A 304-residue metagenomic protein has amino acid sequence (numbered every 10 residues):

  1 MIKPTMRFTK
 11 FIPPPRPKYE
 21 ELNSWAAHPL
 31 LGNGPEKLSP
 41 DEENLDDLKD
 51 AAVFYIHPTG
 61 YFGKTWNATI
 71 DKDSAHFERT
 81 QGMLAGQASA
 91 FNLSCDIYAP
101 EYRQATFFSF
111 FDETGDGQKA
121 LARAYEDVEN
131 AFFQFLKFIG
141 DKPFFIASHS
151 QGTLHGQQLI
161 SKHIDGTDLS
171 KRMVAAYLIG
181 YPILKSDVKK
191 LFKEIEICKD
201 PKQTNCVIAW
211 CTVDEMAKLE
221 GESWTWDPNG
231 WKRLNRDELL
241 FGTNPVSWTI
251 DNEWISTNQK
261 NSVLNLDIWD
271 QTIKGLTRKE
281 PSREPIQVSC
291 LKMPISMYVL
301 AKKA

Functional and structural regions predicted by a protein language model:
M1-E43: Basic, amphipathic N-terminal segments that precede the first structured/catalytic domain
I2-P14, H57-P143, R283, L291-A304: Active-site catalytic motif of lipid deacylating hydrolases and related acyltransferases
L45-A51: Proline/glycine-enriched tight loop/beta-turn segments at coil->beta junctions that connect or precede beta-strands
A52-I56, Y98-E101, F145-I146, A175-L178 (+1 more regions): Structural recognition of the beta-strand scaffold that forms the well-ordered cores of secreted hydrolase catalytic
H57-T59, E101-A105, H149-S150, I179-P182 (+1 more regions): Active-site-proximal beta-strand/loop segments in catalytic clefts of secreted hydrolases
A124-I139, K162-A304: Surface cap/lid and interfacial helix-loop subdomains adjacent to catalytic sites that gate substrate access
A147-G156: Gly/Ala-rich beta-loop-alpha elbow adjacent to hydrolase catalytic centers
Q157-S161: Short, hydrophobic alpha-helix immediately C-terminal to the catalytic nucleophile
